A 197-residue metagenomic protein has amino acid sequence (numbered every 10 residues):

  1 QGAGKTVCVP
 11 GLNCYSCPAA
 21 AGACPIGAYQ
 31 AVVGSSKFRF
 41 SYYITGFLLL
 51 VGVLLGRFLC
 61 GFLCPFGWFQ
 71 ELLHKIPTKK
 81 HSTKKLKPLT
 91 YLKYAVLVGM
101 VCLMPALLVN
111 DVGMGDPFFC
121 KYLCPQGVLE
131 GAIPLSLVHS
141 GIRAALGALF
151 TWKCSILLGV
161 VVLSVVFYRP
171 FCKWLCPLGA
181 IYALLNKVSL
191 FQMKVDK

Functional and structural regions predicted by a protein language model:
Q1-K197: Non-ligating segments of multi-cofactor redox enzymes
